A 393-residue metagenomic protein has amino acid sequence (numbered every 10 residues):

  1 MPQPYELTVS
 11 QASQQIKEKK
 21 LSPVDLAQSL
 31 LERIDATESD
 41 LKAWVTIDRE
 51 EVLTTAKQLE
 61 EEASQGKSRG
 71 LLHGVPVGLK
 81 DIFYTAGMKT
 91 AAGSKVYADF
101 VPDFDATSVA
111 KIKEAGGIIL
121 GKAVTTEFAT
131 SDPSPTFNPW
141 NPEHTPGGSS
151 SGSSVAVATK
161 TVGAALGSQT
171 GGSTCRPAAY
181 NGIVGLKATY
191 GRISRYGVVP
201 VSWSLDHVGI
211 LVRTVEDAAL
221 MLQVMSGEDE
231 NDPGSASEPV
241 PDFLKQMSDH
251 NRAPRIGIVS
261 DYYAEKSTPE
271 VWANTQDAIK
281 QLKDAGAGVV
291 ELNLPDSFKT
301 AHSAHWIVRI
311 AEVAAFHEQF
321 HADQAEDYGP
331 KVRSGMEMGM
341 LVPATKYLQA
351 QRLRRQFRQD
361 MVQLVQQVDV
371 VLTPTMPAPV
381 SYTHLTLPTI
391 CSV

Functional and structural regions predicted by a protein language model:
M1-T54, D284, K346: An N-terminal boundary/leader segment
K19, L30, G74, K80 (+8 more regions): Glycine-rich, small-residue loops and helix-cap segments that act as flexible hinges at active-site edges
V52, E62-S134: Acidic/His- and Gly-rich active-site-bordering loop/insert found across diverse amide/peptide-bond hydrolases
L72-A92, K245-G257, I307-R358, V362: Short helix-loop capping/hinge segments that flank enzyme active sites or metal/cofactor-binding pockets
K95, D99, S235, H305 (+2 more regions): Short, surface-exposed loop/helix-turn segments at secondary-structure junctions that function as lids/hinges flanking
F104-E228: Short glycine/serine-rich loop segments
K187-A273, D296: A short helix-breaking turn/cap at a secondary-structure junction
H384-V393: Single conserved hydrophobic/aromatic residue that forms the stacking wall/gate of nucleotide- or nucleobase-binding
